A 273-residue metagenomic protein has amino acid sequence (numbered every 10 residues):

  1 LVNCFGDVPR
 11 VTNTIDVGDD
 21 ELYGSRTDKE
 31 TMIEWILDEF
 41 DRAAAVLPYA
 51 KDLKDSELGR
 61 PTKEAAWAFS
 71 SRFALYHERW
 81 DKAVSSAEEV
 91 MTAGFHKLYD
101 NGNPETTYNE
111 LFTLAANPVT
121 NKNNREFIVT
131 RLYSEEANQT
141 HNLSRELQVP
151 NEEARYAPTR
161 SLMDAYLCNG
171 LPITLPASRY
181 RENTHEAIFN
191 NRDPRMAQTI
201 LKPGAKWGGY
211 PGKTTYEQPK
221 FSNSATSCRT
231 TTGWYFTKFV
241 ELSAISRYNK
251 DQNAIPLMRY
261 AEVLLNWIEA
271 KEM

Functional and structural regions predicted by a protein language model:
L1-P61, H77-K82, T92, Y235-Y260 (+1 more regions): Aromatic-anchored glycine-rich loop motif in surface-exposed flexible loops
I33, F40-D41, K63-F221: An aromatic- and glycine-enriched ligand-binding surface/loop that stacks and positions planar moieties
E186-M273: C-terminal substrate/ligand-recognition segments
